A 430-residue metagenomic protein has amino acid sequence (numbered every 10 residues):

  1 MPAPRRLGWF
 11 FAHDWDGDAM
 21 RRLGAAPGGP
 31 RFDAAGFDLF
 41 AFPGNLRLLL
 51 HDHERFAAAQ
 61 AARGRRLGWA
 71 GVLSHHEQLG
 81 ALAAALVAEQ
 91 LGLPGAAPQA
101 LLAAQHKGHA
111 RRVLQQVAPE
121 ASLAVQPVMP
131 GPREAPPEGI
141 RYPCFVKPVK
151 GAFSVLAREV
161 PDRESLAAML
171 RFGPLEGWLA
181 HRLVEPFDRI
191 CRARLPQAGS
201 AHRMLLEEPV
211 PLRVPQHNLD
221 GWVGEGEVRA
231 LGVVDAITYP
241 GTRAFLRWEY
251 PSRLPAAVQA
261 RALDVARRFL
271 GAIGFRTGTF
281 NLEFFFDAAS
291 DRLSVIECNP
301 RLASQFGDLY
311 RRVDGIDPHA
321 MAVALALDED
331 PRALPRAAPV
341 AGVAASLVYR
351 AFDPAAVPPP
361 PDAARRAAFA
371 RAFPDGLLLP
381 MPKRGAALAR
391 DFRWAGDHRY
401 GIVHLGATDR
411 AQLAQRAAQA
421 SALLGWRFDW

Functional and structural regions predicted by a protein language model:
M1-A100, Q116, G131-P132, D328-E329 (+3 more regions): ATP-binding N-terminal substructure of ATP-dependent carboxylate-amine bond-forming enzymes
A84-L86, D291-R301: A short beta-strand motif that forms the metal-chelation/ATP-contact edge of phosphoryl-transfer active sites
A85, E89-E159, R163, P174-R194: A conserved helix-loop-beta module that forms one wall/lid of the active-site cleft in ATP-utilizing catalytic domains
R133-A135, L166-A168, R292, P354-P360 (+1 more regions): Short, conserved charged micro-motifs
R158, E207-E208, R399-A407: Short, well-ordered beta-strand elements within core beta-sheets of diverse protein domains
L170-T238, R261-D264, F285-S294: Phosphate-binding site of ATP-dependent enzymes
R261-L282, P300-P358: Active-site "cap" helix and flanking loop/linker of ATP-utilizing ligase/carboxylase catalytic domains
R350-R384: Glycine-rich active-site loop/lid that clamps phosphate-bearing ligands
